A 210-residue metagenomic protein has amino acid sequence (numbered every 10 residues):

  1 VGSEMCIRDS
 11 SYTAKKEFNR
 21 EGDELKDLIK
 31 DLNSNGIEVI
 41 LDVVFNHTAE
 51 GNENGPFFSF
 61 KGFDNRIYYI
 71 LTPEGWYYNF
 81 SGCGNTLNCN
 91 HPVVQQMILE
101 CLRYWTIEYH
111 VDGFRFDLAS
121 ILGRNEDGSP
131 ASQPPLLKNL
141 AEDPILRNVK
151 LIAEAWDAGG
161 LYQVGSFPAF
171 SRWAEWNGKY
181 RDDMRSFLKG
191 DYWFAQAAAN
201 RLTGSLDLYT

Functional and structural regions predicted by a protein language model:
S3-E4, R8-H110, R115-E142, L161: Substrate-binding/active-site clefts of carbohydrate-active enzymes
H110, E126, A131-T210: Conserved alpha/beta catalytic core and glycan-binding cleft of carbohydrate-active enzymes
